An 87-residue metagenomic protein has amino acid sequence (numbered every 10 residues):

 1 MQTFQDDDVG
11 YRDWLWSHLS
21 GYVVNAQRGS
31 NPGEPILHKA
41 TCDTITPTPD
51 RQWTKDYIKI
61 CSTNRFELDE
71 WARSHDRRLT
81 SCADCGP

Functional and structural regions predicted by a protein language model:
M1-P87: Mature, structured domains enriched in cysteine- and short glycine motifs
